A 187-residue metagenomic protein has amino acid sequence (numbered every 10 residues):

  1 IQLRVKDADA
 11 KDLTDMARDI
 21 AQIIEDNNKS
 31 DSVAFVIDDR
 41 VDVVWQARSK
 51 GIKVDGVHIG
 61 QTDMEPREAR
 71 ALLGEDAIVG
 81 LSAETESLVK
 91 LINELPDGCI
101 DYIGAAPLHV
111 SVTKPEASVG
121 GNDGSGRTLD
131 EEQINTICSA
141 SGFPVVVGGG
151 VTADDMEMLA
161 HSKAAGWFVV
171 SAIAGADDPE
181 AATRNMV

Functional and structural regions predicted by a protein language model:
Q2-N93, D101-P107, G124, V147: Catalytic beta/alpha-barrel core
D9-D12, G126, D155, D178: Secondary-structure boundary/capping motif
T14-D19, S118-I134: Charged helix-capping and loop-helix junction motifs
I20, V44, A69, I92-L95 (+3 more regions): Generic structural signal for hydrophobic
I52-K53, E75, G98, S141 (+1 more regions): Short, structured coil segments at secondary-structure junctions
K53-A69, Y102-G121, G150, M156-M186: Glycine-rich phosphate-binding active-site loops on the catalytic face of alpha/beta enzymes
A83-T85, D130, G142-T152: Glycine-rich adenosine-cofactor-binding loop
Q133-N135, A153-M156: A short, acidic, amphipathic alpha-helical segment used as a generic capping/interface helix at domain edges
